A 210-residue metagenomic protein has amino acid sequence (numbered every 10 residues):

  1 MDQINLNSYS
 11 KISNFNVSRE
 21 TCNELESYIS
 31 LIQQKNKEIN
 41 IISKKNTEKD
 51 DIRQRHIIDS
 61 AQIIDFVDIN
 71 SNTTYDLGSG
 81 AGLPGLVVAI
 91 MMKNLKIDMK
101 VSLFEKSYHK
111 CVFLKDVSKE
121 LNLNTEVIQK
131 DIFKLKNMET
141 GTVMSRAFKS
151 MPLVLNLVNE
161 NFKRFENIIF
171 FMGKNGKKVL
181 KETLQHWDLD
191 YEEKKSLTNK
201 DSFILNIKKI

Functional and structural regions predicted by a protein language model:
D2-I69, Y75, Y108-V112, D116-L123: Class I SAM-dependent transferase core
I32, M172, I207: Residue-level signal for inorganic ion chemistry
A61-T140, M144: Conserved SAM/SAH cofactor-binding pocket of Class I
K100, N124-E126, N167, D188-E192: Conserved beta-strand segments of alpha/beta enzyme cores
K106, F171-N175: Short strand-turn motif at the edge of the Rossmann-like AdoMet-binding core
A147-F148: Short glycine-/small-residue-rich Rossmann-like dinucleotide-binding loops
L155-I168: A short glycine-rich, Lys/Arg-flanked "PGG" loop and its adjoining helix->strand segment in the class I
N175-I210: Active-site capping/gating segments
